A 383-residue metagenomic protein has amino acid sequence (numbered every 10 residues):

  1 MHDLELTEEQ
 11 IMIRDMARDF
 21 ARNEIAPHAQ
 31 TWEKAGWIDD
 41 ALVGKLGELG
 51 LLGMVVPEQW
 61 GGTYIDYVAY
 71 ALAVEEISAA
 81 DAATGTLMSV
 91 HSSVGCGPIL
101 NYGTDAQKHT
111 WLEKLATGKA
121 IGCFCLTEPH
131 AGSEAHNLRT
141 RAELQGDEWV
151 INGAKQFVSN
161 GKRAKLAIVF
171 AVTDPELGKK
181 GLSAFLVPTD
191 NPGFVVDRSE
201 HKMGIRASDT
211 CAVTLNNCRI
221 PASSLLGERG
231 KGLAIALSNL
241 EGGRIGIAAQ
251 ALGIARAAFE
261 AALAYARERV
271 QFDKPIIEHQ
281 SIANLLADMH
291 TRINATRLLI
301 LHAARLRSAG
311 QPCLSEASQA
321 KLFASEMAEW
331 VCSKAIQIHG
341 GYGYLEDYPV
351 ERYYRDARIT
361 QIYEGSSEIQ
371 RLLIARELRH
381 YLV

Functional and structural regions predicted by a protein language model:
M1-V90, Y102-Q107, K114-K119, E134-A135 (+4 more regions): Alpha-helical interface subdomain recognition
G50, V74-S78, A171, V187-P192 (+1 more regions): Short Ser/Thr-interspersed hydrophobic loop/turn segments at strand-loop and sheet-helix junctions that line or gate
I65, E134-H136, N160-K165, G178-G181 (+2 more regions): Short glycine/proline-enriched turns and hinge-like loops at secondary-structure junctions
S93-N101: Helix-loop "lid/cap" segments that line or gate small-molecule binding pockets
L115, H130-S133, F157-N160, D174-E176 (+1 more regions): Short Gly/Pro-enriched turn/cap motifs at secondary-structure boundaries
G118-L126: A short, Trp-centered hydrophobic/proline-enriched beta-strand micro-motif
N137, D190-P221: Flexible, small-/acidic-enriched active-site or ligand-binding loops
D147-E148, N152-V196: A short core secondary-structure module
